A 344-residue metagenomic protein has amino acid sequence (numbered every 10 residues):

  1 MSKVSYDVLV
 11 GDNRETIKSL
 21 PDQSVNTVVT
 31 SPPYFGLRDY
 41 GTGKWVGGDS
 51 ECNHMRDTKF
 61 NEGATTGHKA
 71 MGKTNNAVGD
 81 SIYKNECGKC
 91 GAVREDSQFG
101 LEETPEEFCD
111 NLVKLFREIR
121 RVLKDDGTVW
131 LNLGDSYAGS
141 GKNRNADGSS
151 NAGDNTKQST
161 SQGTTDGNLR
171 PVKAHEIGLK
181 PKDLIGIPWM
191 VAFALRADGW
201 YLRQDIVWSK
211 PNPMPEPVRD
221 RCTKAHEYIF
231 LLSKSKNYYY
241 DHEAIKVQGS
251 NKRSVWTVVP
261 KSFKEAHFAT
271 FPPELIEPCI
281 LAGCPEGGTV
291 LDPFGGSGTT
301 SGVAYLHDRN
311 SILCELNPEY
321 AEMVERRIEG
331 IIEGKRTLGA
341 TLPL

Functional and structural regions predicted by a protein language model:
M1-L344: S-adenosyl-L-methionine-dependent nucleic acid methyltransferase catalytic domains
